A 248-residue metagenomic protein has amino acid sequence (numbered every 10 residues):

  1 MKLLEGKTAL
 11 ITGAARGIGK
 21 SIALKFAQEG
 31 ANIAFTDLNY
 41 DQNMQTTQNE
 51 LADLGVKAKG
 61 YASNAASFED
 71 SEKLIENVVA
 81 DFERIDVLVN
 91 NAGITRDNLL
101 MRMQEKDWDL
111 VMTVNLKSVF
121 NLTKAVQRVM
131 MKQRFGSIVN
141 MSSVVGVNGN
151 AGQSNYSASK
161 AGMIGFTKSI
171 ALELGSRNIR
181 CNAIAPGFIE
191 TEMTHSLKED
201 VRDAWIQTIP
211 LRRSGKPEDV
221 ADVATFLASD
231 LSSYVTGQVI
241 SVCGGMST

Functional and structural regions predicted by a protein language model:
L3-A34, I170: Canonical Rossmann dinucleotide-binding motif of NAD(H)/NADP(H)-dependent dehydrogenases/reductases, specifically
E29-T46: Conserved glycine-rich Rossmann-like NAD(P)H-binding loop of the short-chain dehydrogenase/reductase
L99-L100, Q104-D109, T194, W205: Substrate-binding pocket helix/loop in short-chain dehydrogenase/reductase
T123, S159, T167: Active-site helix of classical SDR
R128, L172-S176, S233: Alpha-helical segment proximal to the catalytic Tyr-Lys
F135, I179, R213-V242, S247: C-terminal substrate-recognition "lid" of short-chain dehydrogenase/reductases
S143: Residue(s) in the substrate-gating loop at a strand-loop-helix junction that position the organic substrate next
